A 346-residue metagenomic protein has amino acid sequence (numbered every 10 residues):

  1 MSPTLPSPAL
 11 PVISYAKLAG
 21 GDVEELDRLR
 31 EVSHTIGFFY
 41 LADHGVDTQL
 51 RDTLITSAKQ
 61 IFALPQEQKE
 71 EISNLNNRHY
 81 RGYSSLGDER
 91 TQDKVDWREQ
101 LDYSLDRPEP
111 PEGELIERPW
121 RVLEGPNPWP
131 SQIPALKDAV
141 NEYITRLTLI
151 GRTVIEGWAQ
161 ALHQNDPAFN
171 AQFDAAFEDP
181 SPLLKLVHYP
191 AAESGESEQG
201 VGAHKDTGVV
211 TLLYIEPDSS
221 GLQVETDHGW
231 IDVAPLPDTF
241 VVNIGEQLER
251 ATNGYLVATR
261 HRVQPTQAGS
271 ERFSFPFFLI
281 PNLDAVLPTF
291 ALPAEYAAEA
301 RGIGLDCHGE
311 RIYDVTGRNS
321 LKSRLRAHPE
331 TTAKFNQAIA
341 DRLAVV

Functional and structural regions predicted by a protein language model:
M1-Q92, W97, N141, T148-V346: C-terminal flanking tails of non-heme Fe-dependent oxygenases
S33-T35, G45-V46, W97-Y103, R107-I155 (+1 more regions): Non-heme Fe(II)/2-oxoglutarate
